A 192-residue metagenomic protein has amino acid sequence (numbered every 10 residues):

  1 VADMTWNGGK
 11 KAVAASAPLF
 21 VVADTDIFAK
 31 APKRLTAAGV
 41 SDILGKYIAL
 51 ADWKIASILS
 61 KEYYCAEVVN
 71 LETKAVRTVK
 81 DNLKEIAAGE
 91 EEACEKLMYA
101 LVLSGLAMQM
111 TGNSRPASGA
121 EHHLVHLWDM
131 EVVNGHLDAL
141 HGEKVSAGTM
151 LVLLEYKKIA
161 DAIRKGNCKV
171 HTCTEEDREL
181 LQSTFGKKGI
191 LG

Functional and structural regions predicted by a protein language model:
A2-A75: A glycine/threonine-rich phosphate-anchoring loop and its flanking beta-alpha core in nucleotide/phosphate-binding
L71-G192: Active-site segments that bind and position negatively charged phosphate/pyrophosphate groups
